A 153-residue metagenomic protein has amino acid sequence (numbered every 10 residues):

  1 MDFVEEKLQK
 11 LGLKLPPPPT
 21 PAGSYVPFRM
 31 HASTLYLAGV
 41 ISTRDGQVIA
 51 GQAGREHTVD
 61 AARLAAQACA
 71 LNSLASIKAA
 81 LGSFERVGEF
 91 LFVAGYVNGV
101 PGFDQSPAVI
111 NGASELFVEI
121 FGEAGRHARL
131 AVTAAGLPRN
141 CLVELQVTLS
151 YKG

Functional and structural regions predicted by a protein language model:
M1-G153: Short, polar/acidic, helix-capping and beta-turn segments at strand->helix junctions that line the mouths
